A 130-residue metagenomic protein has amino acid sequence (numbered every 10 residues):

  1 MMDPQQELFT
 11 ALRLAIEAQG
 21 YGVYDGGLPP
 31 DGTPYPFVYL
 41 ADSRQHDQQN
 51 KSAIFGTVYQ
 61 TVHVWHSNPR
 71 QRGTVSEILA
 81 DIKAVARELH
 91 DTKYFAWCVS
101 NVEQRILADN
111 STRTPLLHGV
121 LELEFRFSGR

Functional and structural regions predicted by a protein language model:
M1-S52, A80, L89-F95: Small/polar-rich, solvent-exposed N-terminal microdomains that initiate assembly or binding
M2-Q5, R126-R130: Short hydrophobic/aromatic patches at helix-to-coil boundaries
Q45-Q48, S67, D109: Short beta-turn/strand-loop junction motif enriched in small, turn-promoting residues
Q49-A53, G73, S111-T114: Residues at secondary-structure transition points
I54-R70, L117-F127: Oligomerization/assembly interface segments of phage tail-like spikes and tubes
S67-H90: Mid-chain, well-packed structural core segment of small domains
A84-S128: Acidic-leaning, charged glycine-interspersed low-complexity segments
